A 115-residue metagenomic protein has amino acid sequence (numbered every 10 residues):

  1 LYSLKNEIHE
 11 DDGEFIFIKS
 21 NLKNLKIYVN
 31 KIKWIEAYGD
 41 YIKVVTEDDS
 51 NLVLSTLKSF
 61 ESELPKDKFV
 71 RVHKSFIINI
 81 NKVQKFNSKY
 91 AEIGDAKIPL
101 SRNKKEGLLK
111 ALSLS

Functional and structural regions predicted by a protein language model:
L1-I93, K97: Conserved binding/recognition cores within well-folded domains
L100-S115: Short, basic/aromatic-enriched C-terminal tail that caps enzymatic domains
